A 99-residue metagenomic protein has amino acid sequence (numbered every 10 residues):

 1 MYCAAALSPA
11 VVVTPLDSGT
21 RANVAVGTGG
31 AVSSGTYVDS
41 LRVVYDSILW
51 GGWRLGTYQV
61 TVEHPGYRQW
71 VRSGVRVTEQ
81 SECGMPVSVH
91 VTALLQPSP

Functional and structural regions predicted by a protein language model:
M1-A10, L16, S88, P97-S98: Beta-strand-rich domain onsets/edges
S8-V11, S18-D39: Short, ordered, surface-exposed loop/turn motifs in non-cytosolic proteins
P15-D17, H64: Hydrophobic beta-strand positions in extracellular immunoglobulin-like domains
Y37-D46, G74-V77: Solvent-exposed serine/threonine-rich low-complexity stretches and specific carbohydrate-binding patches
V44-Q59, H64-P65: Short Pro-Gly-centered beta-turn/loop motif in secreted/extracellular proteins
V62-G74: A short, solvent-exposed loop/turn motif at the edges and junctions of modular extracellular/periplasmic domains
G74-E82, Q96: Short beta-strand edge segments in extracellular beta-sheet folds
